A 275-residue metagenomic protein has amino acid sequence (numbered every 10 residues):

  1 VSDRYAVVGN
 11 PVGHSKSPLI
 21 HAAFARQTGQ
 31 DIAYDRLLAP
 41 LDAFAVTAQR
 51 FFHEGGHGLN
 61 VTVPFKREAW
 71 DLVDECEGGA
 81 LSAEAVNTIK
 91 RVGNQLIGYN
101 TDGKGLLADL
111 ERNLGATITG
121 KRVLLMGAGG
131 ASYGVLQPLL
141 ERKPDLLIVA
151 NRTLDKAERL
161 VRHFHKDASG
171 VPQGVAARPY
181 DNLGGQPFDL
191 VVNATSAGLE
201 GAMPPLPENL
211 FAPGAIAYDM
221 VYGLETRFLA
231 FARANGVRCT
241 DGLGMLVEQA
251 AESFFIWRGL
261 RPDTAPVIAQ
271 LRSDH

Functional and structural regions predicted by a protein language model:
S2-L114, L224: Phosphate/diphosphate ligand-binding glycine-rich loop within oxidoreductases
G9, G98-G103, L110, L114 (+2 more regions): Glycine-rich adenosine-cofactor-binding loop
V63-P64, N193-G198, V221-Y222: Short glycine-/small-residue-rich Rossmann-like dinucleotide-binding loops
E68, L199-A217: Rossmann-fold NAD(P) dinucleotide-binding segment
R142-D167: NAD(P)-binding Rossmann-fold cofactor-contacting core
T153, N182-P204: Rossmann-like NAD(P)-binding element
A168-F188: Short acidic low-complexity segments
I216-T264, Q270: Rossmann-fold NAD(P)-binding glycine/threonine-rich loop
